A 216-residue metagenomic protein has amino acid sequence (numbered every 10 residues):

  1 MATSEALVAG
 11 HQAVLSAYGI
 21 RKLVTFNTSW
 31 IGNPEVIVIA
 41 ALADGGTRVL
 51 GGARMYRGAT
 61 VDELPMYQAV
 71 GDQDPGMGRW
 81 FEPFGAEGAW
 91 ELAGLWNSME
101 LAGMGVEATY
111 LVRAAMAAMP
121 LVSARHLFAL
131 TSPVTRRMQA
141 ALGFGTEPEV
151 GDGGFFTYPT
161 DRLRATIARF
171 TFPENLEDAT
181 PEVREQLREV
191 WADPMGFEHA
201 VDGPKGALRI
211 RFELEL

Functional and structural regions predicted by a protein language model:
M1-A13, V106-V122, R184-A200: C-terminal/domain-terminus segments
M1-E87, A200-L216: A conserved beta-strand-loop-helix scaffold within acyl/acetyltransferase catalytic domains
E35-I37, G88, R162-A168: Short beta-strand micro-motifs in enzyme catalytic cores
L42, Y56, L95, F170-T171: Structured loops at beta-to-helix junctions and adjacent beta-edge loops in soluble globular domains
T47, R136-R137, L176-D178: Short, surface-exposed beta-strand/loop "edge" segments at domain boundaries and coil↔beta transitions
Q68-G153, P159-R162: Acyl-donor binding region in acyl/amide transferases
G145-E147, G151-A207: Accessory, usually C-terminal, subdomains that scaffold auxiliary metal cofactors
